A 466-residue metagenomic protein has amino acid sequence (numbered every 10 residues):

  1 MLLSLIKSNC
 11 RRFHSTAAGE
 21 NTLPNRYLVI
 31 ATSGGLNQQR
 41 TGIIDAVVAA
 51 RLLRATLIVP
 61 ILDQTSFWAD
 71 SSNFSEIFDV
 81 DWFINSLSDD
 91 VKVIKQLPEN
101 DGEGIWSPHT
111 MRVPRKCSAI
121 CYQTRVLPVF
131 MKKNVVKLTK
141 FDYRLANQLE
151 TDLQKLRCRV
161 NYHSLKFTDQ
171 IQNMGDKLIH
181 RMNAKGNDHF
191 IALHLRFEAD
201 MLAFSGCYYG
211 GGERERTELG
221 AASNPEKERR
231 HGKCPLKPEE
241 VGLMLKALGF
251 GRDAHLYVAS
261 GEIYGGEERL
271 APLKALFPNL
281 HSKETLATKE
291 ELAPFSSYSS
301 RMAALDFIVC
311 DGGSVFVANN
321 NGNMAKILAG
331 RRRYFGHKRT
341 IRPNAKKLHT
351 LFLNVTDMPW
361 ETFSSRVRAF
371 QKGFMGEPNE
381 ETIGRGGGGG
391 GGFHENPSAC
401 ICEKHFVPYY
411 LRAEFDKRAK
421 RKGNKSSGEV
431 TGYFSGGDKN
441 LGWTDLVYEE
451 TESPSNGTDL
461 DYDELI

Functional and structural regions predicted by a protein language model:
M1, L5-G232, L248-F250, Y264 (+6 more regions): Secretory-pathway glycan-assembly enzymes, especially type II membrane glycosyltransferases that use nucleotide-sugar
I44, Q64, R301-L348: A donor-sugar binding/catalytic signature common to diverse glycosyltransferases and related nucleotide-sugar
I44-R54, I58, I179, H194 (+9 more regions): Amphipathic alpha-helical interaction motifs in eukaryotic regulatory proteins
R51, L62, S88, K246 (+7 more regions): Short amphipathic alpha-helices and their capping/turn residues within compact interaction modules
I61, T65-F67, S71-F83, L280-L286 (+3 more regions): Catalytic cores of eukaryotic secretory-pathway lumenal/extracellular enzymes that build and remodel glycoconjugates
G220-S223, R252-F295: Catalytic donor nucleotide-activated moiety binding site of glycosyltransferases and closely related
K227-L243, A247, N279-G313: Donor nucleotide-activated moiety binding/catalytic core segment of transferases that use nucleotide-activated donors
L270, A275, M324-I466: Nucleotide-sugar donor-binding patch of glycosyltransferase catalytic domains
